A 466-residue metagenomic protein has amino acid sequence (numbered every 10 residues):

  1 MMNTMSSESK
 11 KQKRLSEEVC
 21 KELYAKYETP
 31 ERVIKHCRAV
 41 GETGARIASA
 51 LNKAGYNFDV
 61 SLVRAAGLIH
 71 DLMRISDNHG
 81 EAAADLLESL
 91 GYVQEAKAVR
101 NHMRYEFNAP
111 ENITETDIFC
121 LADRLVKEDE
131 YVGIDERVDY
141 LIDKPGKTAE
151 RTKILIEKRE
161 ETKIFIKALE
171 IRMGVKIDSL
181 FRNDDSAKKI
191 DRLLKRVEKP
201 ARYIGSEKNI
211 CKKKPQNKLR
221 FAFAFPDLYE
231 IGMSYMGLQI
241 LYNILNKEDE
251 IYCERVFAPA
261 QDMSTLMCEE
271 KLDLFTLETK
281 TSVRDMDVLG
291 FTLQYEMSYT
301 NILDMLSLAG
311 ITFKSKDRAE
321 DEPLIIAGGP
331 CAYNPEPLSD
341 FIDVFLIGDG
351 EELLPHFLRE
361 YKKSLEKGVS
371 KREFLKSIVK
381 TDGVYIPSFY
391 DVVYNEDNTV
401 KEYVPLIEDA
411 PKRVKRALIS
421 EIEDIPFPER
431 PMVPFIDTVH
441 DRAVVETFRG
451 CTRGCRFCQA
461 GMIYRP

Functional and structural regions predicted by a protein language model:
K26-T29, H36, A48, N52-T148: Divalent metal-dependent catalytic cores for phosphoryl transfer on phosphate-bearing substrates
E150-D184: Charged phosphate-binding loop/patch that engages nucleotide di/tri-phosphates or the phosphate backbone of nucleic
N183-N217, M267-F275: Short N-terminal or domain-adjacent regulatory/targeting segments
K214-F221, R284-D287, T438-D441: A short, charged/proline- and glycine-enriched loop that marks the coil->beta-strand transition at the N-terminal
F221-P226, G232-N243, K247-A260, T265-M267 (+2 more regions): Low-complexity, highly charged intrinsically disordered N-terminal segments that act as targeting/localization
F223-I231, I251-D262, D287-Y299, R442 (+2 more regions): Core AdoMet radical
P259-P405: Glycine-rich beta-alpha loop elements in corrinoid/cobalamin-binding modules across cobalamin-dependent enzymes
S420-P466: Radical SAM [4Fe-4S] cluster-binding motif and immediate context
